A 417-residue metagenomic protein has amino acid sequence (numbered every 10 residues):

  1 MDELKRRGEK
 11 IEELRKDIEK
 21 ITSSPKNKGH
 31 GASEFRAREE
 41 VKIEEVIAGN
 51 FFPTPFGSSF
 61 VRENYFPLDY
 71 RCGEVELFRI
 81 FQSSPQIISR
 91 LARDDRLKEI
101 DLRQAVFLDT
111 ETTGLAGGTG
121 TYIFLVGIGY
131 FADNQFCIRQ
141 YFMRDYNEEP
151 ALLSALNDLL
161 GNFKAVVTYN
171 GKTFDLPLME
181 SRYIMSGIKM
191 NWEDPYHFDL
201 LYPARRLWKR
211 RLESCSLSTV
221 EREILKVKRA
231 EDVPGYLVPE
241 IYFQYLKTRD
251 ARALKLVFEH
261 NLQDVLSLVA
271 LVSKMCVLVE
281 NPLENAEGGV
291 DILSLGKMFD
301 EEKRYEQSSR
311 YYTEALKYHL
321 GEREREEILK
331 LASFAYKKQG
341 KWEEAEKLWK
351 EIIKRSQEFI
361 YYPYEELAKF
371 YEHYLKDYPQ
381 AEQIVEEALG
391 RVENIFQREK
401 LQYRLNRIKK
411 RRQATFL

Functional and structural regions predicted by a protein language model:
M1-L102: N-terminal accessory regions of nucleic-acid-interacting proteins
D133-I224: Conserved DEDDh/DEDDy metal-dependent 3′-5′ exonuclease domain
R206, L212-A286: Acidic, Mg2+-coordinating catalytic module of metal-dependent nucleases/exonucleases that use a two-metal-ion mechanism
L295, L331-A332, Y336, L367 (+3 more regions): Structural register within alpha-helical repeat arrays
F299, A332-Y336, Y371-E372, K409: Residue at a conserved register position within TPR or TPR-like alpha-solenoid repeats
E302, Q339, Y374-L375, R412: Structural motif corresponding to the intra-repeat A-B loop/turn of tetratricopeptide repeats
